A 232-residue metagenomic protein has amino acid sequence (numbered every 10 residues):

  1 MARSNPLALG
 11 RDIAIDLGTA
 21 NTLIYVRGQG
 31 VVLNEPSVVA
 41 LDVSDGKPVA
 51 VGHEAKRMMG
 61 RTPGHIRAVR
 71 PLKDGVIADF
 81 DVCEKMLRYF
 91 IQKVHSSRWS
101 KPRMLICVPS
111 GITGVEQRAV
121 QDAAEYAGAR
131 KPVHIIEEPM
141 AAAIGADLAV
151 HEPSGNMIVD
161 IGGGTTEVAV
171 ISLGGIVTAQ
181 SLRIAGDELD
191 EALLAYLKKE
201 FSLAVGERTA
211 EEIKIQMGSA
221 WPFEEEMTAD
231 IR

Functional and structural regions predicted by a protein language model:
M1-I161, A169-R232: Nucleotide/phosphate-binding catalytic cleft detector across ATP-hydrolyzing and phosphate-transferring enzymes
